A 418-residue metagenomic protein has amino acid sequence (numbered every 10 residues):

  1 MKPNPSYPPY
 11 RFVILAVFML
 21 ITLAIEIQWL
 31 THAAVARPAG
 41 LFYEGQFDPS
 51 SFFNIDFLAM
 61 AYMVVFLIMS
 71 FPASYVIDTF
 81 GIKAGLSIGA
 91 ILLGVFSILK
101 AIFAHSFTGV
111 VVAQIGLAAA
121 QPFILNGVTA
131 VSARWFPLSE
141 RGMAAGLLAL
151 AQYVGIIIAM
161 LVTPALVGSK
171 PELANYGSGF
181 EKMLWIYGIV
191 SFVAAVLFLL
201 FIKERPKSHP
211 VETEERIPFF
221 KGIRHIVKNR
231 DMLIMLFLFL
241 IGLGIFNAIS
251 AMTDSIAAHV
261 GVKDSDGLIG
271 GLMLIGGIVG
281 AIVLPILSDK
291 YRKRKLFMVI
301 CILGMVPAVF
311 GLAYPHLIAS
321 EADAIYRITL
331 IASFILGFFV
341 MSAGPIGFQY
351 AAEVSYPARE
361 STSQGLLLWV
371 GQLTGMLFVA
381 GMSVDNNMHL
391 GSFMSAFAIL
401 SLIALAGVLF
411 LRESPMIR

Functional and structural regions predicted by a protein language model:
K2-P8, R205-M235: Juxtamembrane intracellular "pre-TM" segments in multi-pass secondary transporters
H32-A33, N229-I278: Extracytoplasmic gate region of multi-pass secondary transporters
I68-F107: Conserved MFS/SLC helix-loop-helix module at the cytosolic interface between two early adjacent transmembrane helices
D78-A90, D289-L303: Cytoplasmic membrane-interface "Motif A"-like loop-to-helix N-cap segments of 12-TM Major Facilitator Superfamily
G109, S139, A144-K203: Helix-loop-helix hairpin linking two adjacent transmembrane segments in secondary transporters
A113-A151: Cytoplasmic helix-loop-helix junction between adjacent transmembrane helices in 12-TM secondary transporters
R294-G347: C-terminal transmembrane helical hairpin of 12-TM major facilitator-type secondary transporters
A352-N387: A late C-terminal transmembrane helix in Major Facilitator Superfamily
